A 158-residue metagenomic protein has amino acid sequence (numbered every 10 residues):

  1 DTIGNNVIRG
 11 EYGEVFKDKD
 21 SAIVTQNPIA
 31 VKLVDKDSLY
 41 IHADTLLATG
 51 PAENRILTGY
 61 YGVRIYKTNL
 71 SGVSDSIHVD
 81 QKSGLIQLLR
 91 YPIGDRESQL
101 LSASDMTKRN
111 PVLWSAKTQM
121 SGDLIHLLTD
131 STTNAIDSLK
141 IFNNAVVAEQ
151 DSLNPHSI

Functional and structural regions predicted by a protein language model:
D1-I158: Structural signature for solvent-exposed beta-strand/loop edge elements and short helix-capping sites, enriched
